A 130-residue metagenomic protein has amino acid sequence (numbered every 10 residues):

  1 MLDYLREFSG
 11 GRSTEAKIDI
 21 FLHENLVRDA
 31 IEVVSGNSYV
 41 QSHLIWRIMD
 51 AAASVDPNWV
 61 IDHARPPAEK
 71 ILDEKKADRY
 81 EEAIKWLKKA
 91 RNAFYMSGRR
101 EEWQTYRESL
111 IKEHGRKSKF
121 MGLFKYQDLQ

Functional and structural regions predicted by a protein language model:
M1-Q130: Eukaryote-biased, non-catalytic alpha-solenoid scaffold regions
